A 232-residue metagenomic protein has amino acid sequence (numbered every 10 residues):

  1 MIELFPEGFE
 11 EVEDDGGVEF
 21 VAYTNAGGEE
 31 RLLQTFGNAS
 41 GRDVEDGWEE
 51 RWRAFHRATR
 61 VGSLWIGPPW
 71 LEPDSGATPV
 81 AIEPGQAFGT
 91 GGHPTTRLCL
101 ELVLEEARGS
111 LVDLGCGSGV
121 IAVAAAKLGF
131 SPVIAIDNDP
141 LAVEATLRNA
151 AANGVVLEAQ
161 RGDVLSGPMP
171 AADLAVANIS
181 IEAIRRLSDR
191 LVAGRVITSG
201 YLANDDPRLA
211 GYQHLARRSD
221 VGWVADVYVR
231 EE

Functional and structural regions predicted by a protein language model:
M1-D74: N-terminal auxiliary segments of SAM/dcSAM-dependent transferases
F9, N38-S40, P132-V133, L157 (+1 more regions): Hydrophobic anchor at the start of a short beta-strand that flanks the dinucleotide cofactor-binding loop
G27-G37, D189-R195, E232: SAM-dependent transferase fold signal centered on methyltransferase-like domains, encompassing both Class I
F36-D43, A77-I82, G194-V196, R208-R217: Active-site regions of enzymes building and remodeling cell-envelope glycoconjugates
W48-R108: SAM-dependent Rossmann-like transferase core, predominantly class I methyltransferases with a strong bias toward
Q86, T90-P168: Conserved SAM/SAH cofactor-binding pocket of Class I
N138-E231: S-adenosylmethionine
